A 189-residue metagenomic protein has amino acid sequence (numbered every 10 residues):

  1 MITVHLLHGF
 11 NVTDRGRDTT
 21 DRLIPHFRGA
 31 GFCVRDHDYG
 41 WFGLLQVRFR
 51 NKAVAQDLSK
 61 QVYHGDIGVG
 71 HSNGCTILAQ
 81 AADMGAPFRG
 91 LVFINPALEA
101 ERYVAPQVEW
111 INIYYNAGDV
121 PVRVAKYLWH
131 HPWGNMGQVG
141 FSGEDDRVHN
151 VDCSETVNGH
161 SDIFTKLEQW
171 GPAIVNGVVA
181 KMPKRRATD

Functional and structural regions predicted by a protein language model:
I2-G65: Active-site catalytic motif of lipid deacylating hydrolases and related acyltransferases
V69-L78: Gly/Ala-rich beta-loop-alpha elbow adjacent to hydrolase catalytic centers
I77-A81, R102: Hydrolases whose catalytic domains are alpha/beta-hydrolase-1, hotdog thioesterase, or metallo-beta-lactamase-like
Q80-R89: Conserved hydrolase catalytic core segment
V92-A100, Y115-V120: Active-site nucleophile loop of the alpha/beta-hydrolase fold
A97-I111: Flexible "cap/lid" loop of the alpha/beta hydrolase fold
E109-D189: C-terminal catalytic-base region of ester-bond hydrolases, centering on the histidine of the charge-relay
